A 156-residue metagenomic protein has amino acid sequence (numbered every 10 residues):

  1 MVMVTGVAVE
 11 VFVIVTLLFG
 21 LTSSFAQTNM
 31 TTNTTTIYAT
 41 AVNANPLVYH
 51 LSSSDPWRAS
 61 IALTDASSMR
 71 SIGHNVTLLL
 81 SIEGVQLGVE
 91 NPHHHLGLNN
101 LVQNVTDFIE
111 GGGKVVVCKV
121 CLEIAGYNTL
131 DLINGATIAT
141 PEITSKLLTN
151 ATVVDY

Functional and structural regions predicted by a protein language model:
M1-N33: Secretory targeting signatures
V42-S60, G88-P92: Short, glycine-rich nucleotide/cofactor-binding loops
S54-P56, E83-Q86, V115, C121-A125 (+1 more regions): Solvent-exposed loop/turn segments at secondary-structure junctions within structured extracellular/periplasmic domains
A59-G73: Histidine-anchored nucleotide/phosphate-binding helix
A66, V76-I82, V116-K119: Short internal beta-strands
H94-I124: A glycine-rich helix N-cap at a beta->alpha junction
N134-Y156: C-terminal partner/receptor-binding element of secreted or periplasmic proteins
